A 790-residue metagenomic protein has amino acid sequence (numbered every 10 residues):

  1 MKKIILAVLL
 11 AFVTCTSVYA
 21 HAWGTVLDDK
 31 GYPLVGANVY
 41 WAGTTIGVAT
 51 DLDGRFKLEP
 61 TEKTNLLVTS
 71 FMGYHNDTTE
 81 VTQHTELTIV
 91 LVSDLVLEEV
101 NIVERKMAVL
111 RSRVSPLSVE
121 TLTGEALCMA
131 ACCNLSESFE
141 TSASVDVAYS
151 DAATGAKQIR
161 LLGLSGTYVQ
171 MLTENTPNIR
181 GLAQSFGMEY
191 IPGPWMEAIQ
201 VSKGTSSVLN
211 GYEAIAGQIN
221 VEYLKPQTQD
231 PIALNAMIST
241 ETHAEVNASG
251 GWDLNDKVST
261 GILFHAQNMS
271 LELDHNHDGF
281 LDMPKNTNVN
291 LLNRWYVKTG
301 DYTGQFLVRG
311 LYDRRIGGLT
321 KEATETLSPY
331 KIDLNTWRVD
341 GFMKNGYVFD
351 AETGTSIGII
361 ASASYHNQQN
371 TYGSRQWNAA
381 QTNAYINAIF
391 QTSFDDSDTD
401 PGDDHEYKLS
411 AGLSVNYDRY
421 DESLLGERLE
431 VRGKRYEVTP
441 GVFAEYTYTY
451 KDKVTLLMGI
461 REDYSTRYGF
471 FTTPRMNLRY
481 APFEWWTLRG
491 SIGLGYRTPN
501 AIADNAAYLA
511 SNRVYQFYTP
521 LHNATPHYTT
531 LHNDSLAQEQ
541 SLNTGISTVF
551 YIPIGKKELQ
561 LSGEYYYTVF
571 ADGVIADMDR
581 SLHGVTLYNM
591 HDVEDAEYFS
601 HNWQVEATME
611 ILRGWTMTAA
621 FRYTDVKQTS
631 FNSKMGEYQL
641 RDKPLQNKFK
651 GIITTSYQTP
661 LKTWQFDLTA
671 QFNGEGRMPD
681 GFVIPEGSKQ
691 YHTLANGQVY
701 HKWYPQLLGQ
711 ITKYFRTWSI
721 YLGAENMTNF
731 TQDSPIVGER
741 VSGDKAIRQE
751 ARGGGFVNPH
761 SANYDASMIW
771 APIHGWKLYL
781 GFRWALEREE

Functional and structural regions predicted by a protein language model:
A37-A42, S70-Y74, H84-C128, G166: Short, acidic, small-residue-rich periplasmic hinge/interaction motif at the N-terminus of Gram-negative outer-membrane
F56-E59, Q158, T176-K203: Short acidic/polar hinge/loop motifs at secondary-structure boundaries that mediate gating or recognition
H84-V90, L135-S138, K157-R160, G187-P192 (+4 more regions): N-terminal periplasmic accessory domains that precede and gate Gram-negative outer-membrane beta-barrel machines
S136-P177: Extracytoplasmic beta-strand/coil segments of soluble accessory domains associated with Gram-negative outer-membrane
M269-N290, Y296-I357, A363-N383: Flexible loop and strand-edge segments within Gram-negative outer membrane beta-barrel domains
G358-S362, N367-Q369, A481, R489 (+1 more regions): Membrane-embedded beta-barrel scaffold of Gram-negative outer-membrane proteins
K451, L561-F570, Y588-V683, R783-R788: Gram-negative outer-membrane beta-barrel transporters
Y496, A576, F672-G687, K713-E790: C-terminal beta-signal and adjacent terminal beta-strands/loops of Gram-negative outer-membrane beta-barrel proteins
